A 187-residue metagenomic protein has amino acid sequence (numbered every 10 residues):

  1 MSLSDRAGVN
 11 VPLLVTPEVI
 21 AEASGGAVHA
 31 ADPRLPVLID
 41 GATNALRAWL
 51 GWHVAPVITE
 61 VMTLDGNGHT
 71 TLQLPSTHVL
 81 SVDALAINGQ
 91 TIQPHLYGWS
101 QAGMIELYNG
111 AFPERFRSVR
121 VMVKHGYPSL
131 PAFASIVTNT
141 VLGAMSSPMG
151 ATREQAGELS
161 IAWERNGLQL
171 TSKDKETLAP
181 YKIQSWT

Functional and structural regions predicted by a protein language model:
M1-P12, G126-T187: Short loop/turn elements at secondary-structure junctions
S2-A21, A27-H29, P33-P94, A162: Extended beta-strand solenoid/passenger and fiber regions
A48, V119-V121, V141: Structured, non-membrane catalytic/scaffold regions adjacent to prosthetic-group chemistry
D65, P75-T77, N88, S100 (+4 more regions): A structural detector for beta-sheet-dominated domains
V82, F116-R120, E158-S160: Broad gene-expression machinery/nucleic-acid interaction feature
H95-A102, R165-Q169: A short, sequence-level motif marking secondary-structure junctions
W99-A132: Surface-exposed interaction regions enriched in Ser/Thr/Asp/Glu that occur as long low-complexity tracts or repetitive
